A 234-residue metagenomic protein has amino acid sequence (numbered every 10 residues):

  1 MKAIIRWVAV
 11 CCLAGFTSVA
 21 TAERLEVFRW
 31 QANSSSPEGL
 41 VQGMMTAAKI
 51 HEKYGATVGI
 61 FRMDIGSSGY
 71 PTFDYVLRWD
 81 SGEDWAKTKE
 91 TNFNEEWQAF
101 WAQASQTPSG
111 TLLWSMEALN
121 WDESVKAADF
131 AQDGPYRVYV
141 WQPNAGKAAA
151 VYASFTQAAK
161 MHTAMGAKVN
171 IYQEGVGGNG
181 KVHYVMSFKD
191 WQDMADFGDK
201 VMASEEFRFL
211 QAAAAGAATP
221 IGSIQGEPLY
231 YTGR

Functional and structural regions predicted by a protein language model:
M1-C12: Bacterial N-terminal signal peptides that target proteins for export
S18-F209, A213-R234: Short S/T/G/P-rich N-terminal loop/turn motif that feeds into the first structured element of a domain
